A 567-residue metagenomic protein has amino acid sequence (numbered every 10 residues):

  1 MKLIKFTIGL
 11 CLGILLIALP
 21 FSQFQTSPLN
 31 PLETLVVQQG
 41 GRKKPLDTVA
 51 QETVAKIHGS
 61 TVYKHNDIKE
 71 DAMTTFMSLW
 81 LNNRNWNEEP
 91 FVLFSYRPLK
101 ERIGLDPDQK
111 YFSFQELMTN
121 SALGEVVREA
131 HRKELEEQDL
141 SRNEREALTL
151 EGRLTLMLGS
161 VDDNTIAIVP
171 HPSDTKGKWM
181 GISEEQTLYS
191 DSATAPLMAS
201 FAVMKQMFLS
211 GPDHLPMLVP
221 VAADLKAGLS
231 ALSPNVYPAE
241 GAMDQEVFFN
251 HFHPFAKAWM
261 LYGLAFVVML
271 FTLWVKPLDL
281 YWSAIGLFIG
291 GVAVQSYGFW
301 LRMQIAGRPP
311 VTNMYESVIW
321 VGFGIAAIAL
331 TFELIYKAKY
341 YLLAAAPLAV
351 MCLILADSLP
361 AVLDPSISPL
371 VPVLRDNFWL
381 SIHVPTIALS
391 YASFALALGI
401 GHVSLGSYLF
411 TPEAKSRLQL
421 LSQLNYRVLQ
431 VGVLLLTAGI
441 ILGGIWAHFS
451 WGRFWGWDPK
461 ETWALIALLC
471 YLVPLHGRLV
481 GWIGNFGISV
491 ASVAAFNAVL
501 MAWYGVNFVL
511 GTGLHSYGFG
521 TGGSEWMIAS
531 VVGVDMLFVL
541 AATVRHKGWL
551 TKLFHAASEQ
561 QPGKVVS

Functional and structural regions predicted by a protein language model:
K2-T26: Hydrophobic secretory-pathway targeting helix
K5, L278-G291, K339-A346, L421-V433 (+3 more regions): Membrane-interfacial loop-to-transmembrane alpha-helix junctions, especially the N-terminal start
L19-F248: Soluble extramembrane regions of membrane proteins in the secretory/endomembrane system
Q25-V37, R42, L229-F252, Y297-V318 (+5 more regions): Membrane-interface interhelical loops and short amphipathic "cap" helices that link adjacent transmembrane segments
Y237-C352, A356-L359, S366-P369: Core alpha-helical transmembrane segments of integral membrane proteins
L261-F266, I319-E333, P385-S404, A464-R478 (+1 more regions): Hydrophobic cores of alpha-helical transmembrane segments in multi-pass inner/ER membrane proteins, independent
G290-S296, W320-I325, A349, L429-A438 (+3 more regions): Hydrophobic membrane-spanning alpha-helices of multi-pass integral membrane proteins
V490, T521-G522, V531-S567: Long, compositionally biased intrinsically disordered regions
